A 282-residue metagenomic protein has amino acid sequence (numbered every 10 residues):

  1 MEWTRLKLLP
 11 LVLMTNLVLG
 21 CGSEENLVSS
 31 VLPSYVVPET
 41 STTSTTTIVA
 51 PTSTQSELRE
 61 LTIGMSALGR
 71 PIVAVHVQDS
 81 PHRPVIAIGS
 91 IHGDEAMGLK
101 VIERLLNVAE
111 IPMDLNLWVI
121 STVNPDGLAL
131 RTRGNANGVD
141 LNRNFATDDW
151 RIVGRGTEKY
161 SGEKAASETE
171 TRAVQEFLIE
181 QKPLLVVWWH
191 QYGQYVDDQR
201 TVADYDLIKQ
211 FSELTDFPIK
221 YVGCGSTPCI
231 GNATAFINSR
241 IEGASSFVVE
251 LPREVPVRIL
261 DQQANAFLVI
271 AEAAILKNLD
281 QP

Functional and structural regions predicted by a protein language model:
M1-L9: Bacterial N-terminal signal peptides that target proteins for export
L11-T15: Hydrophobic helical h-region of N-terminal Sec-dependent signal peptides in bacterial secretory/periplasmic proteins
L17-G20: C-terminal motif of bacterial Sec signal peptides marking the signal peptidase cleavage site
G22-E25: Bacterial signal peptide processing site
S30, S34-I48, T52: Extracellular mucin-like PTS domains
A67, H82-I88, E95-R104, E110-Y221 (+1 more regions): Active-site/substrate-binding loop(s) of hydrolase catalytic cores
V73-H82: Short beta-strand-to-loop junctions in surface cap/lid or active-site-entrance loops
V196-D198, T227-P282: Active-site-adjacent mobile loop/cap segments within catalytic or ligand-binding domains
